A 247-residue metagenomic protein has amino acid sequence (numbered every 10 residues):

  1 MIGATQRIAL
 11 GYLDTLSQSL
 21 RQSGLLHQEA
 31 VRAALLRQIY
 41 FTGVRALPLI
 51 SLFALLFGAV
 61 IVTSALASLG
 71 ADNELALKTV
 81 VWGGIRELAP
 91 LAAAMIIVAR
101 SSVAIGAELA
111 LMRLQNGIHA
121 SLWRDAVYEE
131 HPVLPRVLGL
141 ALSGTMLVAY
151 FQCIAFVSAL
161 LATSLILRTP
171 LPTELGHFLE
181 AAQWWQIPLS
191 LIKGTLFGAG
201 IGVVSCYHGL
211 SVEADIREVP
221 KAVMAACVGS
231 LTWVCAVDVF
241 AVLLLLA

Functional and structural regions predicted by a protein language model:
M1-L35, H208: Short, membrane-interfacial amphipathic segments enriched in basic
L25-L36, Y40-L52, L231: Membrane-interface helix starts
T42-I96: Active-site cofactor/substrate anionic-group-binding motifs, chiefly glycine- and Lys/Arg-rich phosphate-binding loops
G43, L47, S51, S101 (+3 more regions): Selective transmembrane-helix segments that form parts of the transport pathway or gating/packing helices in multipass
S64-R86, Y150-T195, A199, V203-A225 (+1 more regions): Membrane-interfacial helix-loop-helix connectors in multipass membrane proteins
M95-R113: A hydrophobic alpha-helix feature that marks transmembrane segments and, especially, their cytosolic C-terminal ends
L109-V137, I216-V219: Short cytoplasmic-facing helical segments at TM-TM junctions of multi-pass membrane proteins
V219, A225-V242: Final/C-terminal transmembrane alpha-helix of multipass membrane proteins
